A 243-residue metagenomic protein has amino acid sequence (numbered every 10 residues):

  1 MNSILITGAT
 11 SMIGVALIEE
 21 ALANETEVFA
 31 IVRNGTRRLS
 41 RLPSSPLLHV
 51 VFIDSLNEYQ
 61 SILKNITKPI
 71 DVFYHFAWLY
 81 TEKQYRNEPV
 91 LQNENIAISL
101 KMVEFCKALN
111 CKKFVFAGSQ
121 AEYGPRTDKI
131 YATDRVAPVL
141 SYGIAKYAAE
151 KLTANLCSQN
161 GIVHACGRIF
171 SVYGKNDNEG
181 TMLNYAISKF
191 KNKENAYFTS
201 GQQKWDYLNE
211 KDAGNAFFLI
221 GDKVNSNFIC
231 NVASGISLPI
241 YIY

Functional and structural regions predicted by a protein language model:
I4-N24: N-terminal Rossmann NAD(P)H-binding glycine-rich loop of SDR-like oxidoreductase domains
T7, I31, F73-L79, F114-Q120 (+1 more regions): SDR active-site strand-loop-helix element
T26-T36: Conserved glycine-rich Rossmann-like NAD(P)H-binding loop of the short-chain dehydrogenase/reductase
I53-E94: NAD(P)H-binding glycine-rich loop region in Rossmannoid oxidoreductase-like domains and their noncatalytic homologs
H75, L100-S141: Conserved Rossmann-fold NAD(P)-dependent oxidoreductase catalytic core, especially the SDR/UDP-sugar
D128, K151-W205, E210-G214, F218-G221: NAD(P)-dependent short-chain dehydrogenase/reductase
S141, A145-A148: Active-site helix of classical SDR
A186, K223-Y243: Mid/C-terminal beta-alpha module of Rossmann-like enzyme folds, strongest in SDR-family dehydrogenases/epimerases
